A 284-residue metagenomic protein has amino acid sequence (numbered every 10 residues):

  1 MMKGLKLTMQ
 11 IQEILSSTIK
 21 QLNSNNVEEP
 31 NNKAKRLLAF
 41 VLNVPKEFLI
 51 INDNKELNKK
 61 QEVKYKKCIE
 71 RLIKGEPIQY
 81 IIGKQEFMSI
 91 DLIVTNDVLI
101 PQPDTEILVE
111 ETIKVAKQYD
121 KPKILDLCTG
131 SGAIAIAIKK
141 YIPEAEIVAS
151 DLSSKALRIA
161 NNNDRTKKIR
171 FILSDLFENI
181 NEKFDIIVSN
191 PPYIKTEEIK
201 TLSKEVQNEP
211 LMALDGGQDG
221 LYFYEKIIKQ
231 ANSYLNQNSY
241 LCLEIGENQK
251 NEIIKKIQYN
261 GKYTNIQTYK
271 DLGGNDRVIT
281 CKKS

Functional and structural regions predicted by a protein language model:
K3-Y65: A short N-terminal interaction module
F40-K114: Conserved AdoMet
Q79, I194-E197, N248: Active-site beta-alpha loop architecture of Rossmann-like, nucleotide-cofactor-dependent enzymes
D91, E146, K168-R170, T264-Q267: Conserved beta-strand segments of alpha/beta enzyme cores
I107-K200, E205, K226: Conserved SAM/SAH cofactor-binding pocket of Class I
S154, S203-L235, Y240, G246-K250: Glycine-rich S-adenosyl-L-methionine
Q258-S284: Core SAM-dependent methyltransferase catalytic element
